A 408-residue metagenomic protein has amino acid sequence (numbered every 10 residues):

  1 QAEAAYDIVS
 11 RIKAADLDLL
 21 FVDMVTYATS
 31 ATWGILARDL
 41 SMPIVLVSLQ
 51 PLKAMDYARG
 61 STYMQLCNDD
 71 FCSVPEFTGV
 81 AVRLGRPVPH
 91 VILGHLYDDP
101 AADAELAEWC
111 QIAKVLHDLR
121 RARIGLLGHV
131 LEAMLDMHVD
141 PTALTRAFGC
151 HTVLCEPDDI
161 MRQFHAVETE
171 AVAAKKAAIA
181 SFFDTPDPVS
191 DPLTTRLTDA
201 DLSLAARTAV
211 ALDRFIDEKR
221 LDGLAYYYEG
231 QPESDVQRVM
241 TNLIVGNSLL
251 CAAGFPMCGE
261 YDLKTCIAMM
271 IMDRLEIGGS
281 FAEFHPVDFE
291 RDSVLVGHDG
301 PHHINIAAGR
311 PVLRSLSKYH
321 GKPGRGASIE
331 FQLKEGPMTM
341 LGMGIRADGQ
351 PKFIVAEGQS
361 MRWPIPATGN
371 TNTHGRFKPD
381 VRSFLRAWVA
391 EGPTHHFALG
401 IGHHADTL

Functional and structural regions predicted by a protein language model:
Q1-H117, R121-G223, N370-L408: Metallocofactor- and cofactor-centric catalytic cores in central/energy metabolism, strongly enriched
Y27, H129-E132, E229-P232, P301-H303 (+2 more regions): Short, glycine-/Ser/Thr-/acidic-enriched flexible segments
K114-V115, R120-M137, A308-D348: Primarily extracytoplasmic/secreted proteins and surface-exposed domains characterized by disulfide-bonded cysteine
V153-C155, G223, I277-P286: Acidic/polar loop patches that form or flank catalytic/metal-binding clefts of enzymes that bind anionic ligands
A225-E233, F284-P301: A glycine-rich phosphate-binding loop feature that marks nucleotide/adenosyl-phosphate handling sites
V236-E283: Positively charged, amphipathic N-terminal segments that serve as targeting/anchoring signals
G297-H302, P311-S315, H320, H396: Histidine-centered active-site/metal-ligand motif
G321-L408: Extended hydrophobic packing segments that form well-structured cores
